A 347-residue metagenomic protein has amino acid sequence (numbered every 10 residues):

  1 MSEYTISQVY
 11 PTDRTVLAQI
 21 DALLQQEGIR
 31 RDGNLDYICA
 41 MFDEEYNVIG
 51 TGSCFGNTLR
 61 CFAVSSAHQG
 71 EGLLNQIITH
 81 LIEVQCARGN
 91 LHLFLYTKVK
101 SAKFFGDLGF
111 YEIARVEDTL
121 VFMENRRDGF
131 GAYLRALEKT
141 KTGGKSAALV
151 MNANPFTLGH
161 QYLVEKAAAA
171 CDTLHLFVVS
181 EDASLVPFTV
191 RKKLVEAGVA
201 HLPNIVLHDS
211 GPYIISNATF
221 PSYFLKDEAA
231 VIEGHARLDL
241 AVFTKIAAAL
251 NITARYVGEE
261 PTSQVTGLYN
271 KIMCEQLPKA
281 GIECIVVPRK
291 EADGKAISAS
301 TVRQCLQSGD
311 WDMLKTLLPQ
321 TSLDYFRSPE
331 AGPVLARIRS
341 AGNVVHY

Functional and structural regions predicted by a protein language model:
M1-R31, F42, N47: Short amphipathic alpha-helix that is part of the acyltransferase structural core
L35, F55, V116-E117: Structural motif
D36, L59, G144: Short coil/loop residues immediately preceding or within conserved phosphate-binding loops of NTP-utilizing enzyme
A40, Y46-A63: Conserved beta-strand in the GNAT
R60, S65-Q69, A249-V257: A contiguous binding-surface segment within folded domains or other stable secondary-structure elements
H68, G72-H80, G159: Conserved acetyl-CoA pyrophosphate-binding loop and the N-cap/start of the following alpha-helix in GNAT-like
Q85-K98: Conserved GNAT acetyl-CoA-binding A-motif
T97, A102-F110, R115-Y347: Nucleotidyltransferase catalytic core that binds NTPs
